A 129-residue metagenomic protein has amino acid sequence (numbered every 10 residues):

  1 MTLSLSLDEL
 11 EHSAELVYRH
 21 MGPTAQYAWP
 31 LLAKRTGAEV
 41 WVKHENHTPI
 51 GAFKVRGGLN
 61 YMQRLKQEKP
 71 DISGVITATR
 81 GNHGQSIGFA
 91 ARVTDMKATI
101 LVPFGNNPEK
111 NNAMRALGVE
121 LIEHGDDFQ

Functional and structural regions predicted by a protein language model:
M1-Q129: PLP-dependent amino-acid enzyme catalytic core
